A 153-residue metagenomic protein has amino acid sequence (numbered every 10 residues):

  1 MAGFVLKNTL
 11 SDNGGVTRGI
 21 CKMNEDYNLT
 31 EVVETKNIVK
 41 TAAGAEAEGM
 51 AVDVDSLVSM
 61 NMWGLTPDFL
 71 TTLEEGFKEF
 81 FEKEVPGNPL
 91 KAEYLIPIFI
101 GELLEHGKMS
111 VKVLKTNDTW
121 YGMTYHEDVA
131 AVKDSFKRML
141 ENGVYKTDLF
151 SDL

Functional and structural regions predicted by a protein language model:
M1-W63, P67: Conserved core of the sugar-phosphate nucleotidyltransferase
V32, T72-L73, V132: Residues that scaffold the ATP/ADP-binding catalytic core of kinase and kinase-like folds
A45-A51, G101-T116: Glycine-rich loop/turn
W63, P86-L90, G122: Hydrophobic alpha-helical scaffolding
P67-D68, E127: Alpha-helix/helix-capping structural signal
E74-M109: A C-terminal functional module that forms or caps the active site or interfaces directly with catalytic machinery
G107-S110, D118-L153: Hydrophobic helical membrane-anchoring modules
